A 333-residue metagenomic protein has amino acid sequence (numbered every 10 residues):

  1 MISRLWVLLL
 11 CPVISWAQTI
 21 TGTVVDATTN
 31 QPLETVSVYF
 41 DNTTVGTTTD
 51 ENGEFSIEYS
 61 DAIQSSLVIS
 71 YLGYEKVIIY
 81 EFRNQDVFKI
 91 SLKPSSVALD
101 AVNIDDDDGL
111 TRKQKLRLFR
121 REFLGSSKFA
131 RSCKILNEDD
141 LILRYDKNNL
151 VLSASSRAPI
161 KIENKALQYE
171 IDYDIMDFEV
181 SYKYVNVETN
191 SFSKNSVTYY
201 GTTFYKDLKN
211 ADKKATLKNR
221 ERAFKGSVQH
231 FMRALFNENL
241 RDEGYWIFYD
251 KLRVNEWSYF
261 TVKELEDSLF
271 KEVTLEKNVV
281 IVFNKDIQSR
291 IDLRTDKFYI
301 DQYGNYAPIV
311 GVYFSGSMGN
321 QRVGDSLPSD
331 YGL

Functional and structural regions predicted by a protein language model:
M1-T23: Bacterial Sec-dependent N-terminal signal peptides
I20, A27-N42: Short, ordered, surface-exposed loop/turn motifs in non-cytosolic proteins
I20-D26, G53-F55, I90, V102: A short, amphipathic beta-strand motif
N30-E34, S56-Q64, V282-D286: Short Pro-Gly-centered beta-turn/loop motif in secreted/extracellular proteins
V36-F40, S66-V68, I104: Hydrophobic beta-strand segments
F40, V68-I79: A short, solvent-exposed loop/turn motif at the edges and junctions of modular extracellular/periplasmic domains
T44-E54: Short, acidic Ser/Thr/Gly-rich low-complexity loop/linker segments typical of extracellular and cell-surface proteins
F88-L333: Surface-exposed, low-complexity/disordered segments and acidic/polar micro-motifs at processing/linker regions
